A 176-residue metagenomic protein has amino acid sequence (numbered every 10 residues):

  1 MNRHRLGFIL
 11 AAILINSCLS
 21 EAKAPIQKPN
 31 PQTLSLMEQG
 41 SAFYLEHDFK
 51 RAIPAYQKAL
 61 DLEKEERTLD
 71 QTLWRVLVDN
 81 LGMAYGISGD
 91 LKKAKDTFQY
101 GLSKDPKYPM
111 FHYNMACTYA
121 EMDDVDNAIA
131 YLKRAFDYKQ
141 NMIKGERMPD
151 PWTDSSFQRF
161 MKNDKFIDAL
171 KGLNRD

Functional and structural regions predicted by a protein language model:
K23-A24, K144-D176: Terminal, low-structured helical/coil segments at or just beyond the last alpha-helical repeat
